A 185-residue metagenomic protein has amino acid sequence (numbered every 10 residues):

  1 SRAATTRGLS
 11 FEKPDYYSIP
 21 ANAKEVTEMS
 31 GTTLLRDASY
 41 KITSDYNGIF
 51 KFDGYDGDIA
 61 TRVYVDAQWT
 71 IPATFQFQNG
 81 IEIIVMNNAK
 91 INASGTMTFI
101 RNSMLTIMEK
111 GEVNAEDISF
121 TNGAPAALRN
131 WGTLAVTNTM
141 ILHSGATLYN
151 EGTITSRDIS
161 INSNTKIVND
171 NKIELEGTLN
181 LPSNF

Functional and structural regions predicted by a protein language model:
R2-N47, F52-F185: Extracellular beta-strand-rich, repetitive "passenger/adhesive" scaffolds that bind or process carbohydrates
